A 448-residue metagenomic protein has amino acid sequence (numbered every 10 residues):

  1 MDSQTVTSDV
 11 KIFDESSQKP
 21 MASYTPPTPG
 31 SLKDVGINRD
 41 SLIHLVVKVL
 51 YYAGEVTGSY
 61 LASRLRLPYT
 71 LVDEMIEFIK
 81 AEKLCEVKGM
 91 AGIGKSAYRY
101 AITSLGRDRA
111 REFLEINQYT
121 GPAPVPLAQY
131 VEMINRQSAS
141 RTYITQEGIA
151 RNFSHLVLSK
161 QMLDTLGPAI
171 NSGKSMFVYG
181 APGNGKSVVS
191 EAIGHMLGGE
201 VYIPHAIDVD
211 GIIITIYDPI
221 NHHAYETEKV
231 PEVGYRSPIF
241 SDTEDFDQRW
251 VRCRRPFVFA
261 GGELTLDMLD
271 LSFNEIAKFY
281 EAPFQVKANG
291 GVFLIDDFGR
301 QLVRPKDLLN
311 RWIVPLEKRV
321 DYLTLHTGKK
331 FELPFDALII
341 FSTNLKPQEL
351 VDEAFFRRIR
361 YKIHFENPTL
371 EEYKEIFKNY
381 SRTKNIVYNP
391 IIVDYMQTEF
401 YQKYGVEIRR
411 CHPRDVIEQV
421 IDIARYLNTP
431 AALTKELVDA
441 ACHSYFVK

Functional and structural regions predicted by a protein language model:
Q18-L45: Short alpha-helical segments that sit at the start of domains
Y52-R64: Short acidic, hydrophobic short linear motifs in intrinsically disordered regions
R66-A81: Short amphipathic alpha-helical interaction segments
E77-T142: Interdomain "pre-motor" coupling segment immediately N-terminal to P-loop NTPase/helicase cores
N135-L163, I386, K403-Y404: Dynamic helix-loop-helix/coil hinge segments at AAA+ ATPase domain boundaries and subdomain interfaces
S154-I340: Conserved ASCE/P-loop NTPase catalytic core
Q348-D352, F365-P413, Y426-A431: Conserved C-terminal "switch" segment of AAA+ ATPases
R410-I417, A424-K448: Conserved C-terminal helix/linker of AAA+ ATPases
